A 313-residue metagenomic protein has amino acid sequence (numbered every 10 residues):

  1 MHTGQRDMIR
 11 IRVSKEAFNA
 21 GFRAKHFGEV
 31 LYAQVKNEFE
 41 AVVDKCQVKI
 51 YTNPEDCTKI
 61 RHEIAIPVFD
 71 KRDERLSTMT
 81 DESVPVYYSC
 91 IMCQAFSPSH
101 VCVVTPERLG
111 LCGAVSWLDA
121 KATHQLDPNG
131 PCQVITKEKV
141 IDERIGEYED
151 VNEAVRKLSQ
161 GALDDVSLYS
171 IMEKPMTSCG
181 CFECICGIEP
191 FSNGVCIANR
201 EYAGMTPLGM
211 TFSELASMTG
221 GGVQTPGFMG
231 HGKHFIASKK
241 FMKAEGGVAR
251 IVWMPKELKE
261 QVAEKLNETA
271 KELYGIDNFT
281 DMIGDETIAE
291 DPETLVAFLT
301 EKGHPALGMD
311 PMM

Functional and structural regions predicted by a protein language model:
M1-M313: Cysteine-centered metal-binding/redox modules
